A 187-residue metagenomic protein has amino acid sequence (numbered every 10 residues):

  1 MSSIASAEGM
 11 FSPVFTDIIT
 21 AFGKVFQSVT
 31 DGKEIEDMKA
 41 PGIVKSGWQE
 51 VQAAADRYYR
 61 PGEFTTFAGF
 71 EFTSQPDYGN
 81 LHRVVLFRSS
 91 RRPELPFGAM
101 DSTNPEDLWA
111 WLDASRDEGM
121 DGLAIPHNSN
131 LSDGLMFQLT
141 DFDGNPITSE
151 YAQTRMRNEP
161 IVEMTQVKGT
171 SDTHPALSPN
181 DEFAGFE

Functional and structural regions predicted by a protein language model:
M1-E187: Extended, charged catalytic domains and RNA/DNA-binding interfaces, predominantly in divalent-metal-using enzymes
